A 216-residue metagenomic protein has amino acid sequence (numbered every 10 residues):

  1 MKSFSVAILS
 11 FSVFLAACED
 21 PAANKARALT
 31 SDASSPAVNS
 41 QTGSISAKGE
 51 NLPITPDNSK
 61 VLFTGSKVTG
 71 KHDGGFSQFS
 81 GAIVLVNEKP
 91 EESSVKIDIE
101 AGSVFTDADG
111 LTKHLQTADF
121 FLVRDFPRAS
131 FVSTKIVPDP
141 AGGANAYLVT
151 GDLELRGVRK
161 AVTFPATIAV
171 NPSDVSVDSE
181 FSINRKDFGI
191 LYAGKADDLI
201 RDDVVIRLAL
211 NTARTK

Functional and structural regions predicted by a protein language model:
M1-A16: Sec-dependent bacterial lipoprotein signal peptides
C18-K216: Low-complexity, acidic/polar, glycine-enriched regions of mature
